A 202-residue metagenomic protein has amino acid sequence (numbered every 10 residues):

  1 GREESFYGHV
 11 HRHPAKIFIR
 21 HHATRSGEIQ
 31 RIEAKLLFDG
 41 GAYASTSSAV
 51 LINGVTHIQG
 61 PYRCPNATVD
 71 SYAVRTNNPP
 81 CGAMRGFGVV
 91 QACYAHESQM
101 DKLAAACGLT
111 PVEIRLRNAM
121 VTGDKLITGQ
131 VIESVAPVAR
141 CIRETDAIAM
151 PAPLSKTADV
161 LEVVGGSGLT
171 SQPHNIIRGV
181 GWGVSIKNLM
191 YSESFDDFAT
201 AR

Functional and structural regions predicted by a protein language model:
G1: Short, Gly/Pro- and small/polar-rich lid/capping loops
E4-A92, E162-G166, T170-R202: Gly/Pro-rich active-site capping loops and adjacent beta-alpha segments that organize cofactor/substrate pockets
A83-T157: N-terminal leader/propeptide and maturation segments of large enzyme subunits in energy/redox metabolism and hydrolases
